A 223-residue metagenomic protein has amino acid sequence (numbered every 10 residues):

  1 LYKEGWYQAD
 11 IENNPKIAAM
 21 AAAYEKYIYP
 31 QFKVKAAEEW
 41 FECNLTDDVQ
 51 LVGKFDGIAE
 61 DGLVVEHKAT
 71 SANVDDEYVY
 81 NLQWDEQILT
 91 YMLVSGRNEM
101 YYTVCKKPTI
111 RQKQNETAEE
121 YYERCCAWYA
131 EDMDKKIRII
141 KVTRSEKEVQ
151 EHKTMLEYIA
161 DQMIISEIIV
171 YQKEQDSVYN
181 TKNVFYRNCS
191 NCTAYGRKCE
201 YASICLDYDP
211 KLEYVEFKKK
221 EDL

Functional and structural regions predicted by a protein language model:
L1-D61, K106, R111-Q114: Metal-dependent nuclease catalytic cores that hydrolyze phosphodiester bonds in DNA/RNA, characterized by
N13-A23, V65, P210-E221: Short, surface-exposed, charge-dense and proline/glycine-enriched linear segments
N13-M20, Q87, E148-M155, I159: Alpha-helical structural motif
F32-A36, G57-V65, S95-Y101, K141 (+1 more regions): Solvent-exposed, well-ordered amphipathic alpha-helical segments that flank/support binding or catalytic loops
A36, A69, A130-D134: A generic structural signal for ordered alpha-helices
F41-I88, V94: Non-catalytic protein-protein interaction segments used by genome-maintenance enzymes to assemble and couple activities
E77-N81, L93-L223: Metal-dependent nuclease catalytic regions and adjoining charged, substrate-binding loops involved in nucleic-acid end
